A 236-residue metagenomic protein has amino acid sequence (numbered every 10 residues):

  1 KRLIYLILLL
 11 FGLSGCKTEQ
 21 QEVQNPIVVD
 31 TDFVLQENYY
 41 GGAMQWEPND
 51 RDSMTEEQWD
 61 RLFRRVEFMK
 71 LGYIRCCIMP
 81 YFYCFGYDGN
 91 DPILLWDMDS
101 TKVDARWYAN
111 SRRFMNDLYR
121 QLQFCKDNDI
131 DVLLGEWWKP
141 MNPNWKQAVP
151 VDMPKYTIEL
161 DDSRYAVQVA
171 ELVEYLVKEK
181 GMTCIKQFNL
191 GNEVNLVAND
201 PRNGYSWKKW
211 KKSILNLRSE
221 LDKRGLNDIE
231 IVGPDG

Functional and structural regions predicted by a protein language model:
K1-L6: Sec-dependent signal peptide recognition, specifically the positively charged N-region followed immediately by
L10-F11: Repetitive helical segments and hydrophobic/amphipathic motifs
S14-G15: C-terminal motif of bacterial Sec signal peptides marking the signal peptidase cleavage site
T18-M44, D50-V66: N-terminal carbohydrate-binding accessory modules
M69-G236: Substrate-binding cleft and catalytic face of glycoside hydrolase catalytic domains, especially the flexible beta-alpha
